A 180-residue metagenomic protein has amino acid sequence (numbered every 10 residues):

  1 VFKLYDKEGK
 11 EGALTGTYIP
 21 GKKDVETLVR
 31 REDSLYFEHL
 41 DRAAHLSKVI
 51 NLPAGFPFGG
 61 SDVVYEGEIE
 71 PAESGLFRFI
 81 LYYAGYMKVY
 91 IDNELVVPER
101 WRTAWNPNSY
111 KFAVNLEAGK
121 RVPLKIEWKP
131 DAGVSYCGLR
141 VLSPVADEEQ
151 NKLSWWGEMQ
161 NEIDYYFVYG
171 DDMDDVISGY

Functional and structural regions predicted by a protein language model:
V1-R78, Y82-Y180: Extracellular/secretory pathway-exposed regions associated with glycan biology
